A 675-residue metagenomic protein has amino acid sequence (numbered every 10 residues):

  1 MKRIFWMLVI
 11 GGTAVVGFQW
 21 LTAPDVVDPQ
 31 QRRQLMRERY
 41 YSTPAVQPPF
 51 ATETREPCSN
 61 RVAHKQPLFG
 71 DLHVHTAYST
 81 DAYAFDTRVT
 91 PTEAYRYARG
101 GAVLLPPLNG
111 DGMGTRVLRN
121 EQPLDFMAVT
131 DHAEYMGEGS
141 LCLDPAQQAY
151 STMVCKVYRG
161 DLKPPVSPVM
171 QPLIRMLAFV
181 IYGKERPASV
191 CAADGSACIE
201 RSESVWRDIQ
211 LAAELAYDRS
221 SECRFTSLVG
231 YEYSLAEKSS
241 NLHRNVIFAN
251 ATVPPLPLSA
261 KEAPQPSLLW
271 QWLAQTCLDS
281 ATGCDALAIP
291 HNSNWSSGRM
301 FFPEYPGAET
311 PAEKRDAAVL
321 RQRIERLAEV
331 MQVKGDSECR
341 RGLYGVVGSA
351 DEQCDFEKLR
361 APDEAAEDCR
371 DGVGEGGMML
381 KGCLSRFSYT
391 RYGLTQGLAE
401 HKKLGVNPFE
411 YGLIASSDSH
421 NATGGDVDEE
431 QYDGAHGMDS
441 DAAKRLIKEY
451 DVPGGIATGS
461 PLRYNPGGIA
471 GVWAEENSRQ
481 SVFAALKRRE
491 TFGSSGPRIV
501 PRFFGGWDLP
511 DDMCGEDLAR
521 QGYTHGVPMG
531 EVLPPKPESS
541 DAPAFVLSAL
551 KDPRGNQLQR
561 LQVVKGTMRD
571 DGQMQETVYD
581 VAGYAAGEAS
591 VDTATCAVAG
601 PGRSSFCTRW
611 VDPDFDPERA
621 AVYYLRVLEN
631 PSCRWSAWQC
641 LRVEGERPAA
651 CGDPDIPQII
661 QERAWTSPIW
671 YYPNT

Functional and structural regions predicted by a protein language model:
K2-M7, V15-Y158, C198, Q210-S220 (+3 more regions): C-terminal functional module detector
T80-F85, A188-E203, A249-P264, M379-S388: The substrate-binding groove and active-site-proximal loops of carbohydrate-active enzymes, especially glycoside
F126, I247-A249: Long, charge-dense tracts
V154-S189: Low-complexity, serine/threonine/proline-enriched polar segments
I174-G183, A197-V205, S221, E262-I289 (+1 more regions): Cap/lid and interdomain-hinge subdomains that line or gate substrate/regulatory clefts in soluble alpha/beta enzymes
L242-V246: Periplasmic solute-binding protein
